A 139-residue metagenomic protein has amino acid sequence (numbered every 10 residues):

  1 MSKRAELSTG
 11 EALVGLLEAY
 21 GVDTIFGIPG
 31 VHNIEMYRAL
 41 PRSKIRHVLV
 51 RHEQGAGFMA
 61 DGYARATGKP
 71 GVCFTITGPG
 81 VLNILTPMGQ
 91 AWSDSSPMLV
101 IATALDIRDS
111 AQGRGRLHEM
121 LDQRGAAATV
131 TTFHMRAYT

Functional and structural regions predicted by a protein language model:
M1-T139: N-terminal alpha/beta PP-like core and its mobile active-site loop of ThDP/TPP-dependent enzymes
